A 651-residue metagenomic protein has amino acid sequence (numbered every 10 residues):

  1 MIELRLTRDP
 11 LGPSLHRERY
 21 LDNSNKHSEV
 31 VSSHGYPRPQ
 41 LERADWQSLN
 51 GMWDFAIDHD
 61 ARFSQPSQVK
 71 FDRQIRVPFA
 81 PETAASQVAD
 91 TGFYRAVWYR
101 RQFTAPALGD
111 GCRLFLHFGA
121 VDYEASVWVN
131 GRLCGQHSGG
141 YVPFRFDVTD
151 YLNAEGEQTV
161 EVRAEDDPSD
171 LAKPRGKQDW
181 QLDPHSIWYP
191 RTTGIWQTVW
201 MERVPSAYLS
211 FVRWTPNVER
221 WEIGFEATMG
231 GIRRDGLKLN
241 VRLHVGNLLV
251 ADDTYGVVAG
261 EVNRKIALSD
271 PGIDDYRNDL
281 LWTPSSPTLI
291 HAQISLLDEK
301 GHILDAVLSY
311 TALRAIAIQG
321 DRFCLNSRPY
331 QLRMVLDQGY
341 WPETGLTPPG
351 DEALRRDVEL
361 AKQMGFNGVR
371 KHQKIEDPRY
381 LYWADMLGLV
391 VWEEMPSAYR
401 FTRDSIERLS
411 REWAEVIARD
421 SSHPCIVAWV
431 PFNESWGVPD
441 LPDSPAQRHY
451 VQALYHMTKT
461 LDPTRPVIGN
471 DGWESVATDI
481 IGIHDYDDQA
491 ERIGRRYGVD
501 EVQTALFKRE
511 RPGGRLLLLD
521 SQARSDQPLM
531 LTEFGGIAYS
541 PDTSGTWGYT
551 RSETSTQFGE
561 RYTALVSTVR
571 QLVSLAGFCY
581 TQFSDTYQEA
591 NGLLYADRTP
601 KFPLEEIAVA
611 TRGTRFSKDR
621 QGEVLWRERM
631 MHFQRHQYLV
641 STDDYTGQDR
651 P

Functional and structural regions predicted by a protein language model:
M1-K371, P378, W383, L387 (+8 more regions): Secreted/periplasmic carbohydrate-active enzymes, especially glycoside hydrolases
V358-E359, G368-T599, E606-V609, D619-W626 (+2 more regions): Substrate-binding/catalytic cleft of secreted carbohydrate-active enzymes, primarily glycoside hydrolases
